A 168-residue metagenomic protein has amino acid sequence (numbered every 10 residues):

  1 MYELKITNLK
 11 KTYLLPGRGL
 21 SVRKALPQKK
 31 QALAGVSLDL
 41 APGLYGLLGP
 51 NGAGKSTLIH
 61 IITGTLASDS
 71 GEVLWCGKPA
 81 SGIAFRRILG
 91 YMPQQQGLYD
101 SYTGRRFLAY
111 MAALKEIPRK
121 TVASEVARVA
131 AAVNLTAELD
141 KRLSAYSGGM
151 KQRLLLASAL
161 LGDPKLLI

Functional and structural regions predicted by a protein language model:
L4, Q31-L33, R86: Conserved structural motif at the start of ABC-family nucleotide-binding domains
P50-G54: Walker A (P-loop) phosphate-binding loop of ABC-type ATPase nucleotide-binding domains
T63: Helix-to-loop junction immediately C-terminal to a conserved catalytic motif
G71-F85: Conserved ABC transporter NBD signature motif
A109, A113, K120-E138: Conserved ABC ATPase "signature" region
R142-Y146: Conserved ABC ATPase signature
L156: Hydrophobic anchor residue at the start of the ABC signature
